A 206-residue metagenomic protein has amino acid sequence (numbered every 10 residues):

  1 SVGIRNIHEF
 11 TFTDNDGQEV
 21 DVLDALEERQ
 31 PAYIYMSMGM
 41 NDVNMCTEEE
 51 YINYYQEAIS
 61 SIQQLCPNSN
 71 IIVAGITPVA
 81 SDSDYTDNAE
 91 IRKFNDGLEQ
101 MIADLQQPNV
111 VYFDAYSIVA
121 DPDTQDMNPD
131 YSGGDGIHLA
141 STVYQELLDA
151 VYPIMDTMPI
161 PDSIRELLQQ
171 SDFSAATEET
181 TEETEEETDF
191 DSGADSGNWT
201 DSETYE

Functional and structural regions predicted by a protein language model:
S1-Y54: Conserved SGNH/GDSL esterase-like catalytic core that processes O-acyl groups on lipids and polysaccharides
Q18-R29, I62-L65, T157-P161: Surface-exposed acidic, glycine-flexible loop patches that form ligand/cofactor-binding and adhesion interfaces
D24-A25, E57, S61-I62, Q100-M101 (+1 more regions): A generic secondary-structure signal
R29-I34, C66-I71, L105-V111: Loop/turn elements at helix/coil->beta-strand transitions in domains of secreted/extracellular proteins
Y35-V43, S60-K93, Y116-S117: Active-site segments of SGNH/GDSL-like serine hydrolases that catalyze O-acetyl group transfer/hydrolysis on lipids
E48-A58, E90-N95: Charged helix-capping and loop-helix junction motifs
P78-E179, E186-D189, D195-D201, Y205: Catalytic His-Asp segment of secreted/periplasmic serine-dependent ester chemistry enzymes
